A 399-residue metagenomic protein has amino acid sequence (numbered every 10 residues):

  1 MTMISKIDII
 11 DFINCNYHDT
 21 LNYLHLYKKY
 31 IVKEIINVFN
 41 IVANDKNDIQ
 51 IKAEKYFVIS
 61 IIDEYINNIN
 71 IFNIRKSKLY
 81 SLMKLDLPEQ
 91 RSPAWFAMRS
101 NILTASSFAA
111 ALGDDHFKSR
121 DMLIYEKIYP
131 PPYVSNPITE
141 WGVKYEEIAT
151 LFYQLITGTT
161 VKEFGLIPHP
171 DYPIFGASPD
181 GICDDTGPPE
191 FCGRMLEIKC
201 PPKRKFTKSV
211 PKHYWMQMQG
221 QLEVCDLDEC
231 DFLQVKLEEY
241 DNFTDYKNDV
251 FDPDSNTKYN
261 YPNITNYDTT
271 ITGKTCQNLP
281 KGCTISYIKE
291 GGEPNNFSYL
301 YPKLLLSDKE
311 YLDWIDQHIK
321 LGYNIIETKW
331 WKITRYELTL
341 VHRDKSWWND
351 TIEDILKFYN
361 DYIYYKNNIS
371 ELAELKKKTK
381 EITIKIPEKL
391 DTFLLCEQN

Functional and structural regions predicted by a protein language model:
M1-N399: Accessory terminal regions of nucleic-acid processing enzymes
